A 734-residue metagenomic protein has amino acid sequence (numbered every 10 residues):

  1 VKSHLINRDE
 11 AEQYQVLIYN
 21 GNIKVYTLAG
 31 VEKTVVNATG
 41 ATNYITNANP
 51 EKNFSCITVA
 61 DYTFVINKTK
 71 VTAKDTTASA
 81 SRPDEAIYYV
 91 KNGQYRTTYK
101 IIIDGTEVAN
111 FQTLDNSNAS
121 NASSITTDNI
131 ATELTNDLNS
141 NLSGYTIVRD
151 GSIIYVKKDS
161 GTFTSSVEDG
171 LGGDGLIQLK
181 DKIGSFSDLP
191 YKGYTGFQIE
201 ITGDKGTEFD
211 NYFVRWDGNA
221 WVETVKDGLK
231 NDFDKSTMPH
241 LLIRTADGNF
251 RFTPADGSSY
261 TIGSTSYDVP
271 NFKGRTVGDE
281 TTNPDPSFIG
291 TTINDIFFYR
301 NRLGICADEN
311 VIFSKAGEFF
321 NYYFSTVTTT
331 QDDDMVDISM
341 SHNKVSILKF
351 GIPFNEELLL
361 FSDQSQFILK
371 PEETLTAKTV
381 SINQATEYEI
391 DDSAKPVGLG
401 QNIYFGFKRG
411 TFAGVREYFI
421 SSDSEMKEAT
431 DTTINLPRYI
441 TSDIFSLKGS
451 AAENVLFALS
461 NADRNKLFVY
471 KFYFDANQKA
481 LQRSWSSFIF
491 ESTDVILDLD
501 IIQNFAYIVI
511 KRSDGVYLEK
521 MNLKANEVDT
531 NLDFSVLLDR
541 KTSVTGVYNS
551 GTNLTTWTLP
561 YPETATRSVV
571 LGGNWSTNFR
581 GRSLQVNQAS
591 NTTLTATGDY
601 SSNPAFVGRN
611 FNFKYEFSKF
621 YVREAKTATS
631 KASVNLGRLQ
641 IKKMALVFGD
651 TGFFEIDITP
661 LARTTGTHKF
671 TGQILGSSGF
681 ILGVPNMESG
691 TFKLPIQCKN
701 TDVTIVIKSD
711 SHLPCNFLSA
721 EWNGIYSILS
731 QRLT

Functional and structural regions predicted by a protein language model:
V1-D9, A413-T734: Beta-sheet repeat architectures centered on beta-propellers
V1-E32, D188-I347, G410-M426, D657-A662 (+1 more regions): N-terminal beta-propeller domains
Q15-I18, V65, G304-I305, L358-F361 (+3 more regions): Conserved beta-strand element within WD40/beta-propeller blades
N37-F54, P270-N294, M340-K349, A589-L594 (+1 more regions): Short linear interaction motifs
E51-T72, L358-F361, F367-I368: Elongated alpha-helical scaffolds
N53-S55, Y62, K68, R82-K91 (+1 more regions): Long, charge-dense tracts
V71-A86, E373-V380, A385-I390, F611-S630: A short, polar beta-strand/turn micro-motif
V269-N301, A307-N454, A462-K466, Y470-D498 (+1 more regions): Beta-propeller and closely related beta-pinwheel folds
